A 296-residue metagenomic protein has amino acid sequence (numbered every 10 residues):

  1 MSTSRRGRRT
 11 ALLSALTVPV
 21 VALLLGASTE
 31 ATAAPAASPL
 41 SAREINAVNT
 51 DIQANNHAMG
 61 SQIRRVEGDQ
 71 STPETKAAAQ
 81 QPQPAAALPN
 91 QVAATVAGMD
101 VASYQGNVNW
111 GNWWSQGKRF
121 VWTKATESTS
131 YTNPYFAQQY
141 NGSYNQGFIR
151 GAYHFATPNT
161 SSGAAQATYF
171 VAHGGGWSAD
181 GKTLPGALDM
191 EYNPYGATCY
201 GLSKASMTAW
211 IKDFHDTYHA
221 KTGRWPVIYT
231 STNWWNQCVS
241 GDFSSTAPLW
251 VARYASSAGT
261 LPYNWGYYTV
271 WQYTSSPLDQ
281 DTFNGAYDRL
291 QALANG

Functional and structural regions predicted by a protein language model:
M1-P35: Secretory targeting and sorting signals
S4-G7, W110-S115, E191, A205 (+2 more regions): Short alpha-helical interface patches
A37-Q105, D242-G296: Functionally critical loop-and-helix segments that line ligand-binding/catalytic clefts of soluble enzyme domains
P84, P89-D213, H219-K221: Substrate-binding cleft of extracellular glycoside hydrolase catalytic domains
N109, S162, C238, L261 (+1 more regions): Short acidic, gly/pro-rich beta-turn/loop elements at beta-sheet edges and active-site/ligand-binding grooves
S130, N159, W235, A258 (+1 more regions): Flexible, glycine-rich phosphate/dinucleotide-binding loops and adjacent beta-alpha linkers at cofactor/substrate
K182-N264: Catalytic domains of cell-wall/extracellular-matrix polysaccharide-remodeling enzymes, centered on de-N-acetylation
